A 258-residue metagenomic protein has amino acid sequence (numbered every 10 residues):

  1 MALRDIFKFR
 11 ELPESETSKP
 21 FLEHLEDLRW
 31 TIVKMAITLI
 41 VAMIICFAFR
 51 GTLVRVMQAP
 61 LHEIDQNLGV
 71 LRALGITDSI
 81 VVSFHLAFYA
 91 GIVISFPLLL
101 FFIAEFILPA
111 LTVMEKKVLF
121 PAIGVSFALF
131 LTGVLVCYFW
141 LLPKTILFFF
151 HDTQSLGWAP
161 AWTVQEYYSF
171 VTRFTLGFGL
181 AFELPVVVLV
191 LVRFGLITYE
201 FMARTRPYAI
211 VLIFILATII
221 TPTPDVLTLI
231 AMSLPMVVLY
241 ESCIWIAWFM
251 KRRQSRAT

Functional and structural regions predicted by a protein language model:
M1-T258: Membrane topogenic/interface segments and analogous intrinsically disordered interaction regions
